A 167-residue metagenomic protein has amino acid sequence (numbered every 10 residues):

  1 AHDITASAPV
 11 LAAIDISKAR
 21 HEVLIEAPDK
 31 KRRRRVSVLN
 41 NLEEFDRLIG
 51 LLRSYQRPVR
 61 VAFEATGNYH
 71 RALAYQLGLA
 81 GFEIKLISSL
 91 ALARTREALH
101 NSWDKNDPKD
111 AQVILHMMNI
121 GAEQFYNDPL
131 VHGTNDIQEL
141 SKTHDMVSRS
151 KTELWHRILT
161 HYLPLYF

Functional and structural regions predicted by a protein language model:
A1-F167: Phosphate- and other anionic-substrate recognition elements at nucleic-acid/protein interfaces
